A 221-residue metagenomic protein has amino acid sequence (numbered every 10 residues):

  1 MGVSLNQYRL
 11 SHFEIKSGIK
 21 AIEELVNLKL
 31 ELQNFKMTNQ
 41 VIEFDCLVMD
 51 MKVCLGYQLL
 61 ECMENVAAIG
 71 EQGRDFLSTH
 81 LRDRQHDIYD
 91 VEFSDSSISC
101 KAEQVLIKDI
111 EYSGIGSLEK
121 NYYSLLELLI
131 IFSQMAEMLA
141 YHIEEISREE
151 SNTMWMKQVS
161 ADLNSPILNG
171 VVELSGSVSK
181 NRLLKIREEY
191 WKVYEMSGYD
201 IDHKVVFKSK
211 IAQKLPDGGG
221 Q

Functional and structural regions predicted by a protein language model:
M1-A21, L81-S160: A conserved, well-ordered hydrophobic junction motif at loop->secondary-structure transitions
M1-M49, V53-Q58, A136-N181: Hydrophobic beta-strand-centered segment that forms part of the acyl-chain substrate-binding groove
E31, F35-Y123, W191, Q221: Non-catalytic linker/capping segments at the edges of enzyme domains
D50-K52, I201-V205: Residue-level signal for glycine
Y190-I201: Internal, hydrophobic beta-strand segments that form the core of beta-sheet-rich folds
I211-Q221: Surface-exposed, gly/pro-biased binding rims or lids
